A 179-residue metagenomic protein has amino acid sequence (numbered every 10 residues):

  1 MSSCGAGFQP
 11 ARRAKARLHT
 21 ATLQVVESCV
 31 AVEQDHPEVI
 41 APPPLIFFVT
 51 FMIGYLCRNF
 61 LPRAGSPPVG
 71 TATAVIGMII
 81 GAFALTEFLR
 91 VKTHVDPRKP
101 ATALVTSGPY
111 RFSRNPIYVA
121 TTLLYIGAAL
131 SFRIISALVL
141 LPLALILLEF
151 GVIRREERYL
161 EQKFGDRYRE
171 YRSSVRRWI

Functional and structural regions predicted by a protein language model:
S2-S3, S28: Serine residues within intrinsically disordered or low-complexity segments
S3-G7, R13, T22: Intrinsic, low-complexity polybasic segments
T22-S107, V119-I179: Membrane-anchoring alpha-helices and their flanking helix-loop junctions
Y110: Solvent-exposed interhelical
N115: Extended, alpha-helix-rich binding/interface surfaces that flank or overlap catalytic cores and mediate recognition
